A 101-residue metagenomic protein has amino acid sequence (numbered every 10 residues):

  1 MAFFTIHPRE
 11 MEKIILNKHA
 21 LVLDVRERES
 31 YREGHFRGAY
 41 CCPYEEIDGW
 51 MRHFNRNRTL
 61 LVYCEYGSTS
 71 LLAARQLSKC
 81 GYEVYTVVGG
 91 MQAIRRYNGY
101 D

Functional and structural regions predicted by a protein language model:
M1-L21, R28-T59, S68-D101: Rhodanese-like catalytic fold shared by cysteine-dependent sulfurtransferases and DSP/PTP-type phosphatases
Y63-C64: Short, surface-exposed ligand- or partner-binding patches at beta-edge/loop junctions that are enriched in aromatics
